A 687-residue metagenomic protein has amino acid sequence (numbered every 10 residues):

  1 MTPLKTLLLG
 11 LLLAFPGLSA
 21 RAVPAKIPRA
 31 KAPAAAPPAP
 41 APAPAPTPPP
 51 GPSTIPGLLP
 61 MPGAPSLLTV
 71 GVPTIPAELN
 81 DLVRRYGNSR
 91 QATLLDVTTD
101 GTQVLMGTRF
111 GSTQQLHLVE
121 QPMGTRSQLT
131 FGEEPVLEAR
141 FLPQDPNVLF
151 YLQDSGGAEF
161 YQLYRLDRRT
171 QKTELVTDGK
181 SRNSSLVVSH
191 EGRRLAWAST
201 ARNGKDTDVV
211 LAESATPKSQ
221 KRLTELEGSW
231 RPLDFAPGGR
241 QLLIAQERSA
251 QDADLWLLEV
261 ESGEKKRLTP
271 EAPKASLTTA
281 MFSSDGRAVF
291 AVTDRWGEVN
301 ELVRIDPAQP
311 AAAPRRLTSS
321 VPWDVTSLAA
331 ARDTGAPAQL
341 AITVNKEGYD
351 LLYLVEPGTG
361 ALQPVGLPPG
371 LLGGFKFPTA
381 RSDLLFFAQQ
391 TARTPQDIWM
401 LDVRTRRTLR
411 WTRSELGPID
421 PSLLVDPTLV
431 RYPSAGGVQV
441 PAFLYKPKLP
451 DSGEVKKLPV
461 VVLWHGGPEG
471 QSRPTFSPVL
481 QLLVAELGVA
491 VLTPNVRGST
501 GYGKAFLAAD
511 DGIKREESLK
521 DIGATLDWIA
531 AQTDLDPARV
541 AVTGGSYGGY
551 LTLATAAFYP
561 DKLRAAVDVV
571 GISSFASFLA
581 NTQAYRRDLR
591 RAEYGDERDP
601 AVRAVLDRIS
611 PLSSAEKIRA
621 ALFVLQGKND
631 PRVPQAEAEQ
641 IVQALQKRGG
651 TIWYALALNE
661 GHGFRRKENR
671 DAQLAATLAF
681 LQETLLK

Functional and structural regions predicted by a protein language model:
M1-L8: Bacterial N-terminal signal peptides that target proteins for export
L8-P16: Bacterial N-terminal signal peptides
S19-A25: Boundary at the C-terminal end of the N-terminal hydrophobic targeting segment
S53-L82: Blade/loop signatures of beta-propeller domains
Y86-T93, Q103, G111-H117, F131-K457 (+3 more regions): Peripheral, non-catalytic segments that deliver or gate enzyme domains
V461-L463, V491: Hydrophobic beta-strand anchors of alpha/beta hydrolase catalytic cores
W464-G466, Q626: The conserved beta1-alpha1 loop
T493-K687: Active-site-proximal cap/loop segments of hydrolase catalytic domains
